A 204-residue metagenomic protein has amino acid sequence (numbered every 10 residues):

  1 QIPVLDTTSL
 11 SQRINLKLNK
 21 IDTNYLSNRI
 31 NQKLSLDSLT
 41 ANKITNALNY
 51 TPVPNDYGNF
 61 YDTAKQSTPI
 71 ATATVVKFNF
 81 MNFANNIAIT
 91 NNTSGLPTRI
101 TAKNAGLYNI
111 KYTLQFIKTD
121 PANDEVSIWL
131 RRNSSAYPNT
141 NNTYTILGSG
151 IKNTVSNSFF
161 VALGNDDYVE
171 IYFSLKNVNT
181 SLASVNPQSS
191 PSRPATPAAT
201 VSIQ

Functional and structural regions predicted by a protein language model:
Q1-G58, T63, W129-R132, T200-Q204: A signal for long, low-complexity, Ser/Thr/Asn-enriched, surface-exposed stalk/shaft and domain-boundary segments
N49-Q204: Extracellular jelly-roll beta-sandwich "head" domains, especially the C-terminal globular C1q domain
